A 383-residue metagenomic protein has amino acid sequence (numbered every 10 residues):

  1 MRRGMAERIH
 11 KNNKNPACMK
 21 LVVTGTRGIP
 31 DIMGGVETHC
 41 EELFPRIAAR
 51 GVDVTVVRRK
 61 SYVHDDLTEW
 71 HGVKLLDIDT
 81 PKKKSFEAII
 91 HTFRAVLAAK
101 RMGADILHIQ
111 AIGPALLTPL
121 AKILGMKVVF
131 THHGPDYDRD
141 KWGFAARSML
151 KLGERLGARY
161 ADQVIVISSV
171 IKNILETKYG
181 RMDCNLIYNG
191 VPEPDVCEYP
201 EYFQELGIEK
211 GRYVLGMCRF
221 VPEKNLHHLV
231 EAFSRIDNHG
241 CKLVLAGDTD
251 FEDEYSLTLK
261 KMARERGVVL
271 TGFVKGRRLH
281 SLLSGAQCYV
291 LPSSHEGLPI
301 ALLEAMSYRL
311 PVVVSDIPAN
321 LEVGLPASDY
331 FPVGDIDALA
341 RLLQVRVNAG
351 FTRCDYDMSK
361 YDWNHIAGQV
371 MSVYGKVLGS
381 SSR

Functional and structural regions predicted by a protein language model:
V22, G207-S234, V244: Conserved donor-binding/catalytic core segment of Leloir-type glycosyltransferases
K60-Y62, V191, M217, K242-L257 (+1 more regions): Glycosyltransferase donor-sugar binding loop
L97-K100, I123, R147-V164: Membrane-proximal helix-turn-helix segments that form the acceptor-binding/catalytic region of lipid-linked
I109-P114: Short His-centered aromatic/hydrophobic patch
S256-R277: Nucleotide-activated donor-binding/catalytic signature segment of Leloir-type glycosyltransferases, i.e., the conserved
S294: Aromatic "clamp/platform" in nucleotide-sugar-dependent glycosyltransferases that forms part of the donor/acceptor
S307, P311-V314: Short hydrophobic beta-strand element within catalytic cores of glycosyltransferases and related nucleotide-activated
S328-D337, Q344-N348: Conserved acidic donor-binding segment of nucleotide-sugar-dependent glycosyltransferases
